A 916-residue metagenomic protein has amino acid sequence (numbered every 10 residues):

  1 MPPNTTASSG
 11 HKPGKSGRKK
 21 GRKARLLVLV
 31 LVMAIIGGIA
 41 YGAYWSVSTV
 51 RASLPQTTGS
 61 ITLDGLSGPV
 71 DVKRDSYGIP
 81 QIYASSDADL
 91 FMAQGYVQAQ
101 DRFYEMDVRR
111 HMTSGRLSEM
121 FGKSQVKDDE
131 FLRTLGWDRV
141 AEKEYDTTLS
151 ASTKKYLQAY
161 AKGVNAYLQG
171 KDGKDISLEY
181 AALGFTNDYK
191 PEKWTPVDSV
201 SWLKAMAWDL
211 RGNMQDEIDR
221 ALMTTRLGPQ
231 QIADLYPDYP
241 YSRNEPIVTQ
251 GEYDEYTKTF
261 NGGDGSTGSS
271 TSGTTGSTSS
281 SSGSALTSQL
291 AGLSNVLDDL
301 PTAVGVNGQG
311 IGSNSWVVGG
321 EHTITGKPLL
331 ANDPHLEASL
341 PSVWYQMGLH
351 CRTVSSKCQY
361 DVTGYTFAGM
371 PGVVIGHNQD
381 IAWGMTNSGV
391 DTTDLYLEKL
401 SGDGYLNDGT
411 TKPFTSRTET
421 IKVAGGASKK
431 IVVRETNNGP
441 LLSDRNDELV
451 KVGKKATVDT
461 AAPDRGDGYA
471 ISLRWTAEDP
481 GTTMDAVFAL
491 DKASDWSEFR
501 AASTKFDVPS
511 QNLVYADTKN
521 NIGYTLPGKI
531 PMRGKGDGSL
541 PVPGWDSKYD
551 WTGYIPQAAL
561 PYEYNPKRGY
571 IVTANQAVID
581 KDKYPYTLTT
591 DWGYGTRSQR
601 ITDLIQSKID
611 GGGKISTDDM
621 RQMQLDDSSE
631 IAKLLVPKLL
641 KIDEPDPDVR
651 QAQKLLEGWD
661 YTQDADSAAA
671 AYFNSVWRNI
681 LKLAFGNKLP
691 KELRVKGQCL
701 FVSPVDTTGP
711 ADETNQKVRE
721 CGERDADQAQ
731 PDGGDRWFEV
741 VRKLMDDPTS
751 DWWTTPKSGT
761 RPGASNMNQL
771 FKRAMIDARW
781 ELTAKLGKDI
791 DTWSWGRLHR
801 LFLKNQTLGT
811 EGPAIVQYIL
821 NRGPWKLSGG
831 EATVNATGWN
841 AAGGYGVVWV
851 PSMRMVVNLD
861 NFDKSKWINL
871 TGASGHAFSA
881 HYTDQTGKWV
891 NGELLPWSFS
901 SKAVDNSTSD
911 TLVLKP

Functional and structural regions predicted by a protein language model:
P2-G10, L26-V30, A34-L329, P334 (+1 more regions): Substrate-recognition/specificity elements adjacent to catalytic centers across diverse enzyme folds
V50, L286, T587-R650, T754-P916: Terminal end segments
D89-F121, G384-V432, Y549-Y594, K608: Gly/Pro-rich active-site capping loops and adjacent beta-alpha segments that organize cofactor/substrate pockets
L90-Q94, F131, R139-K155, R474 (+6 more regions): Second-shell loop/turn segments in exported
T113, W137, T153-G163, L340 (+5 more regions): Stable alpha-helical elements in mature extracytoplasmic
L349-I381, M385-K548: Glycine- and hydrophobic-rich flexible loops that cap the catalytic core of alpha/beta enzyme folds
F506-K608, T662-A665, V676-P690, G697 (+1 more regions): Hydrophobic alpha-helical segments
F673-R779: Charged, long alpha-helical assembly modules
